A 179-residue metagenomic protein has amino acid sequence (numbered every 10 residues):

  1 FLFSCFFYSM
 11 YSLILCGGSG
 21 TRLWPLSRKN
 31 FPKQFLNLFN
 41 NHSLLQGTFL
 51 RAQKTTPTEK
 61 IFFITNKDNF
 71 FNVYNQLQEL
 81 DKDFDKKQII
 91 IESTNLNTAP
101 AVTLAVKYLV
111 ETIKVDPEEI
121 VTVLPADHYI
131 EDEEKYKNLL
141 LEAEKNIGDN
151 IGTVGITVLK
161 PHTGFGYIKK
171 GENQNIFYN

Functional and structural regions predicted by a protein language model:
F7, Y11-I14, P25, N37-I120 (+1 more regions): Conserved N-terminal catalytic core of the sugar/cofactor nucleotidyltransferase
L23, F35, L45, I168 (+1 more regions): Short clusters of hydrophobic/aromatic residues that line enzyme substrate/ligand-binding pockets
P25-P32: Gly-rich Lys/Arg/Thr-decorated short loops/hinges at beta-loop-alpha junctions or inter-strand turns that position
A126: Short acidic donor-binding/metal-coordinating loop in glycosyltransferase active sites
E131-N179: Conserved core of the sugar-phosphate nucleotidyltransferase
